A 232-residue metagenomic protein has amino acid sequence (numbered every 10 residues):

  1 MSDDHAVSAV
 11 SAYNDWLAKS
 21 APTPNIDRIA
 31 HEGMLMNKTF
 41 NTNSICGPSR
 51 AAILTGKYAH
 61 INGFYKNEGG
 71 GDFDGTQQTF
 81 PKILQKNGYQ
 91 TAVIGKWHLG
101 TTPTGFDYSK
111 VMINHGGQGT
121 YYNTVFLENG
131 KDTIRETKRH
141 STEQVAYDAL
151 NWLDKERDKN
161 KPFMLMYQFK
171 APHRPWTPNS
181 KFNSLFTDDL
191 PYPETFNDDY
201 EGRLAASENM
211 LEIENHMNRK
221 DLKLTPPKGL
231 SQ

Functional and structural regions predicted by a protein language model:
M1-D4, T39-N41, K57, I94-W97 (+2 more regions): Active-site-proximal beta-strand/loop segments in catalytic clefts of secreted hydrolases
M1-M34, F64: Active-site-proximal N-terminal segment of extracellular/periplasmic enzymes that hydrolyze or transfer
S2-D4, I83, N87, A149 (+1 more regions): Conserved beta-strand->loop/alpha-helix structural units within folded catalytic cores of enzymes with alpha/beta
D4-S20, N114-T137, D154-K161, M166-Q232: Active-site-proximal cap/lid insertion segments
W16-T23, F40-I45, N67-Q78, I134-A146 (+2 more regions): A short beta-strand-to-alpha-helix junction
P24-D27, Q78, K82, Y147-N151 (+1 more regions): Solvent-exposed, polar/charged alpha-helical surfaces in well-ordered, non-transmembrane soluble domains, broadly
E32-N37, Q85-A92, F106-D107, D158-L165: Loop/turn elements at helix/coil->beta-strand transitions in domains of secreted/extracellular proteins
A51-V145, P175-S180: Catalytic-site neighborhoods of secreted/periplasmic enzymes that process anionic sulfate/phosphate groups
